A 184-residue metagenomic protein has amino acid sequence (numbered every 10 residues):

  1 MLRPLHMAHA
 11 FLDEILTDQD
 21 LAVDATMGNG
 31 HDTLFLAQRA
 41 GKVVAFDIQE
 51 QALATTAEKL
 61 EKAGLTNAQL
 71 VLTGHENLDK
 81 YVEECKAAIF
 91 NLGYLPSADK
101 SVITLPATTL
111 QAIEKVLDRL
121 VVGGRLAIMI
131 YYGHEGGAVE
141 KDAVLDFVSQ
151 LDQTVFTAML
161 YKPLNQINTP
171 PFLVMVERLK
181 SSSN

Functional and structural regions predicted by a protein language model:
M1-L21, H31: S-adenosyl-L-methionine
T17, L65, L120-V122: Helix-to-beta-strand junctions that scaffold the AdoMet/dcAdoMet cofactor pocket in Class I SAM-dependent enzymes
N29-G41: Conserved SAM-binding loop of SAM-dependent methyltransferases across substrates and taxa, primarily the Class I
K42-D47: Conserved SAM-binding motif I beta-strand of class I
A54-E84: S-adenosyl-L-methionine
G93-A112: Mobile active-site "lid"/loop adjacent to the S-adenosyl-L-methionine
R119, G123-I130: Conserved beta-strand signature within the Rossmann-like core of class I S-adenosyl-L-methionine
G137-N184: Class I S-adenosyl-L-methionine
